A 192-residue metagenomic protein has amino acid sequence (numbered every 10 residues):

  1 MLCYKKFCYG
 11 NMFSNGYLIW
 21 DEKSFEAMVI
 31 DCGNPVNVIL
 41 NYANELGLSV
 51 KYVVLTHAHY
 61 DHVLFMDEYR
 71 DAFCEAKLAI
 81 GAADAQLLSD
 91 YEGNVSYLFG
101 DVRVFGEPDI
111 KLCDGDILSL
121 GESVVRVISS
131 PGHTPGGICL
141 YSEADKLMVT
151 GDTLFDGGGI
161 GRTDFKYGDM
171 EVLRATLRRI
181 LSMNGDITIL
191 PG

Functional and structural regions predicted by a protein language model:
M1-L46, C139-G151, D156: Conserved beta-strand hairpin/beta-sheet module of binuclear metal-dependent hydrolase folds, prominently
K5-C8, V29-I30, L55-T56, V125-S129 (+1 more regions): Short, flexible loop segments at the rims of nucleotide/cofactor-binding pockets, characterized by
C8, W20, C113, S119 (+1 more regions): Residue-level detector of conserved, well-ordered beta-strand and adjacent loop positions that form binding/recognition
F13, P35-S119: Active-site HxH/HxHxD metal-binding segment of metal-dependent hydrolases
V29-I30, K51-A58, L78-G81, S129-G132 (+2 more regions): Active-site neighborhood of phospho(di)ester-bond hydrolases with catalytic His/Asp-centered motifs
C32, V63, L173, L177: Aromatic/hydrophobic pocket-lining residues that form the small-molecule binding cavity in soluble enzyme cores
N94, I117, V124-G192: Metallo-beta-lactamase
